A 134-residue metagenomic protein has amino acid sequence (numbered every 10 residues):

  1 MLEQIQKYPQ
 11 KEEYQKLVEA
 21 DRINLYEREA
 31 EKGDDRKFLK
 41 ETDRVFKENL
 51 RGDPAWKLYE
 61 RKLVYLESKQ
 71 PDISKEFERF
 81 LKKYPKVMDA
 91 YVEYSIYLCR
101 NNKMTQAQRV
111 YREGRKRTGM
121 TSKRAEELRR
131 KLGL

Functional and structural regions predicted by a protein language model:
M1-K7, D34-K47, Q70-K83, T105-R115: Alpha-helical repeat scaffolds
P9, E13, L50-D53, P85 (+1 more regions): Short coil turns that delineate tetratricopeptide repeat
Y14, V18, A55-L58, A90 (+1 more regions): TPR alpha-solenoid repeat register
R22-L25, E29, Y59-K62, Y94 (+1 more regions): Structural register within alpha-helical repeat arrays
E29-K32, E67-K69, N101: Structural motif corresponding to the intra-repeat A-B loop/turn of tetratricopeptide repeats
W56, E60, D72-E93: Intrinsically disordered, low-complexity segments enriched in Gly and acidic/Ser/Thr residues that form flexible
Y94-L98, V110: TPR/Sel1-like alpha-solenoid repeat signature
R109, G114-L134: Terminal, low-structured helical/coil segments at or just beyond the last alpha-helical repeat
